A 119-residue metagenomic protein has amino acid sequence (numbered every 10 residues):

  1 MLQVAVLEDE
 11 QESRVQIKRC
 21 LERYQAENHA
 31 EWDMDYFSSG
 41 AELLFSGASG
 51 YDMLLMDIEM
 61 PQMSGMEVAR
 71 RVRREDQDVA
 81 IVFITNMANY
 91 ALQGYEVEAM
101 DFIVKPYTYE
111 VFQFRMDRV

Functional and structural regions predicted by a protein language model:
M1-A5: Non-catalytic signal-transmission and effector/linker regions of two-component phosphorelay proteins
V6, Y36, F83-I84: Conserved SAM-binding loop
D9, S39, N86: Cofactor-binding loop segments of dinucleotide-utilizing enzymes, especially the Rossmann-like FAD- and NAD(P)+-binding
D9-E10, I58: Generic detector of well-ordered alpha-helical packing
E10-D35, R74: Two-component/phosphorelay signaling modules centered on CheY-like receiver
D33-M53: Acidic, metal-coordinating helix/loop segments flanking the phosphotransfer/catalytic sites of two-component signaling
F45, Y51-V119: CheY-like receiver
